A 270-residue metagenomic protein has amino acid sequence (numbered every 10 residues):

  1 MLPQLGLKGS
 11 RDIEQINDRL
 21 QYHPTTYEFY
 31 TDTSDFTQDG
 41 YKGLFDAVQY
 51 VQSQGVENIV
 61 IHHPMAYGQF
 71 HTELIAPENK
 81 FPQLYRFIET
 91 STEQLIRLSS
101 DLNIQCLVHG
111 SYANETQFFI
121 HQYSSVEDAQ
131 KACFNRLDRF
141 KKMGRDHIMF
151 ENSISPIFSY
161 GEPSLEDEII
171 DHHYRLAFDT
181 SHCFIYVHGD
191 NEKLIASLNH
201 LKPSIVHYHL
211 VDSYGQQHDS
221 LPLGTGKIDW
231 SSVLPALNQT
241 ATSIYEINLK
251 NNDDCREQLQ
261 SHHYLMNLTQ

Functional and structural regions predicted by a protein language model:
M1-E93, R175: N-terminal pre-domain/capping segments
L2-G9, T25-F29, E57-H63, C106-V108 (+4 more regions): Hydrophobic faces of well-ordered beta-strands that scaffold small-molecule active sites in alpha/beta enzyme cores
G9-I13, T31-D35, M65-Y67, G110-N114 (+4 more regions): Active-site-proximal loop/turn and secondary-structure-junction residues that shape catalytic pockets, frequently
I13-H23, G68-L74, L84-I96, S100-L102 (+2 more regions): Histidine-acidic metal/acid-base catalytic patches
T31, L107-E115, H121, D128 (+4 more regions): Residues lining hydrophobic/aromatic ligand-binding pockets adjacent to catalytic sites
D35-G40, Q83-R86, N152-G161, H182-E192: Active-site glycine- and acidic-residue-rich loops that bind and position anionic ligands or nucleotide-like cofactors
Q49-P64, C133-F140, W230-P235: Alpha-helix-loop-beta-strand connector modules within alpha/beta enzyme cores
F70-R175: Active-site acidic/histidine proton-transfer and metal-coordination neighborhood in alpha/beta enzyme cores
